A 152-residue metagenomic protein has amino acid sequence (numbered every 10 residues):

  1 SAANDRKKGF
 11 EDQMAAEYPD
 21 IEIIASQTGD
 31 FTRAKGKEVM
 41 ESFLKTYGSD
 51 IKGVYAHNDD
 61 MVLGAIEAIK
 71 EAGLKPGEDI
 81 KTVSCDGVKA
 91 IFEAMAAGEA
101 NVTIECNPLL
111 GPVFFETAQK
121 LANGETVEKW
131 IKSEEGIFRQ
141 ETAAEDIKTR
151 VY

Functional and structural regions predicted by a protein language model:
S1-D5, Y55-D60, N107: Extracytoplasmic "Venus flytrap"
A2, D12-E17, C106-Y152: Hinge/cleft segment of the Venus flytrap/periplasmic-binding protein
A2-R6, T32, G36, G111: Conserved donor sugar-nucleotide recognition element shared by glycan-biosynthetic enzymes
F10, I24-A25, G29-E93: Hydrophobic alpha-helical
Q13-D20, S42-T46, A68-A72, A94 (+3 more regions): Structured segments of extracytoplasmic/periplasmic soluble domains in secreted or envelope-associated proteins
I23-S26, T82, T103, W130 (+1 more regions): Conserved beta-strand scaffold positions in the cores of enzyme catalytic domains, especially in NTP/NDP-utilizing
S26, A97-P108: Short beta-strand elements at the ligand-binding edges of bilobed clamshell
V88-A96, E141, I147: Flexible loop/hinge segments that line or gate small-molecule binding clefts
